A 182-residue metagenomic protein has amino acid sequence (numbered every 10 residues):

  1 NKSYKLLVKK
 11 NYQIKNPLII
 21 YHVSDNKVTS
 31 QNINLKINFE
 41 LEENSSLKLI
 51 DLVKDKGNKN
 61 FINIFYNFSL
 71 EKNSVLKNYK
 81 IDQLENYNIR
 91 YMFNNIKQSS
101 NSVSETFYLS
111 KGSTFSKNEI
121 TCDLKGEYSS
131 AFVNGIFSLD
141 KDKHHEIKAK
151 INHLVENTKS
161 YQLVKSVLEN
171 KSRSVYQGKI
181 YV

Functional and structural regions predicted by a protein language model:
N1-V182: Conserved beta-strand/loop scaffold segments within soluble protein domains that form the structured core and edges
